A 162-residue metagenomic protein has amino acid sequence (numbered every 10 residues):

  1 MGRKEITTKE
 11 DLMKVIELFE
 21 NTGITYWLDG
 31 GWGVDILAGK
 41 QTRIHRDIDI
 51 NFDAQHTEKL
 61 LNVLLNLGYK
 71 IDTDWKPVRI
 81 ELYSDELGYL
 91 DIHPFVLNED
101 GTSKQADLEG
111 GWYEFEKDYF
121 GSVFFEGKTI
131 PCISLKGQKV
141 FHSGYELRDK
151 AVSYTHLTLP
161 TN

Functional and structural regions predicted by a protein language model:
M1-L28: Helical scaffold of the NTase/Pol beta-like nucleotidyltransferase catalytic core
I24-A38, S134: Short gly/ser-rich loop at a beta-strand->alpha-helix junction or flexible surface loop bordering the NTP-binding
L37-L60: Catalytic metal-binding acidic patch
N62-N66: Short amphipathic alpha-helices in soluble, non-transmembrane regions that often serve as interface/regulatory elements
K70-G101: Conserved catalytic core of two-metal-ion nucleotidyltransferases
G101-W112: Short, surface-exposed loop/helix-turn segments at secondary-structure junctions that function as lids/hinges flanking
Y119-G137, H142: Phosphate-handling catalytic interfaces
T155-T161: Conserved small/polar residues in nucleotide/adenosyl-binding loops
